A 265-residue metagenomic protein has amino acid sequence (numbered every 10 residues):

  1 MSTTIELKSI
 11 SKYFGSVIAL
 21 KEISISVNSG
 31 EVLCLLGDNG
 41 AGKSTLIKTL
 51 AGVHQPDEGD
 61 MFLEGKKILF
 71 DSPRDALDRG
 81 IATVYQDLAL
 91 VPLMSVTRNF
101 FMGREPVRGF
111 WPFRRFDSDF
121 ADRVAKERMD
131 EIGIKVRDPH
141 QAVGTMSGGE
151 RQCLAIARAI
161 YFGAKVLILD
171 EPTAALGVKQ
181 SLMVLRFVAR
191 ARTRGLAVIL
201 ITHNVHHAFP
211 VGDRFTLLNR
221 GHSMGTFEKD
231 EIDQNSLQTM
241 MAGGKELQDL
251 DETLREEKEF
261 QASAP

Functional and structural regions predicted by a protein language model:
S2-P265: Glycine-rich phosphate-binding loops of nucleotide-dependent enzymes
